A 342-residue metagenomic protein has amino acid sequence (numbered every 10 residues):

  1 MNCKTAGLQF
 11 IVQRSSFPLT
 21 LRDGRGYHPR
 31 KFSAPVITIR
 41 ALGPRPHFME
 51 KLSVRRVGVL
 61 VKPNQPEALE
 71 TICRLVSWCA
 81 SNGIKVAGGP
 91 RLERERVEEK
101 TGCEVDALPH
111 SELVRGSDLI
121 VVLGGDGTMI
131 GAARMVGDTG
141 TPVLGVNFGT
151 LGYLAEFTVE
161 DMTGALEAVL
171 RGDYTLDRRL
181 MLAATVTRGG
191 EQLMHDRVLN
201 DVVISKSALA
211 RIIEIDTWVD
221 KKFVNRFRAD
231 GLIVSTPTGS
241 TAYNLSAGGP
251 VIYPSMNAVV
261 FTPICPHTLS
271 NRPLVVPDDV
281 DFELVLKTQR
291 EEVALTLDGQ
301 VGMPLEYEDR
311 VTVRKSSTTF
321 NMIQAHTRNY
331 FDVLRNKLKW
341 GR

Functional and structural regions predicted by a protein language model:
M1-T20, A41-H47: Short, basic, low-complexity termini and linkers enriched in Ser/Thr/Gly/Pro that act as targeting/leader peptides
R30-F48: Short, Lys/Arg-enriched N-terminal segments with co-localized hydrophobic residues within the first ~10-30 amino acids
F48-L119, E160-T175, V186-D196: ATP/NTP phosphate-donor binding region
A68-L69, G127-A133, T241-S246: Short glycine/serine/threonine-rich phosphate/pyrophosphate-binding segments that cradle anionic phosphate groups
V136-V146, L151-Y153: Gly/Ser-rich helix-loop-strand patches that form or flank binding pockets for ribonucleotide-derived cofactors
L151-D230: Catalytic core of DAGKc-family lipid kinases
I204, D220-F223, L269-R342: ATP/nucleoside-binding phosphotransfer catalytic cores, i.e., glycine-rich phosphate-binding loops
N225-S270: Gly/Ser/Thr-rich active-site loops/lids in small-molecule metabolic enzymes that frequently grip phosphoryl groups
